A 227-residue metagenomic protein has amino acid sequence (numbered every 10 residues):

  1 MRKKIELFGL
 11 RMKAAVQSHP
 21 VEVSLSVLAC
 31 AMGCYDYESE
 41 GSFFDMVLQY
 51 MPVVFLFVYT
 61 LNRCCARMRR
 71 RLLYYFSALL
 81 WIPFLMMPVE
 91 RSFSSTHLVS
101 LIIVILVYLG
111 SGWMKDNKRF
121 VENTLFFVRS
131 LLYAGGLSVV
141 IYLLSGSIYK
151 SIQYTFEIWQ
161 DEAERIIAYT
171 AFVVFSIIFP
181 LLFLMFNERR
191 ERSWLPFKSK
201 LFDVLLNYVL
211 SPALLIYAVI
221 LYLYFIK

Functional and structural regions predicted by a protein language model:
M1-M68: N-terminal signal-anchor module of multipass membrane proteins
M1-V23, W113, N117, L144 (+4 more regions): Gram-positive cell-envelope targeting signals
K13-L25, F44-L48, C65-A78, E122-G135 (+1 more regions): Membrane-interfacial loop-to-transmembrane alpha-helix junctions, especially the N-terminal start
V16-Y35, P52-L56, L72-F84, V104-I105 (+2 more regions): Alpha-helical transmembrane segments
L25-S39, L80-V89, G146-Y154, Y217-I226: Membrane-embedded alpha-helical segments in integral membrane proteins
M68-L72, F84-L181, E188-L206: Membrane-interface helix-loop-helix junctions at boundaries between adjacent transmembrane segments
